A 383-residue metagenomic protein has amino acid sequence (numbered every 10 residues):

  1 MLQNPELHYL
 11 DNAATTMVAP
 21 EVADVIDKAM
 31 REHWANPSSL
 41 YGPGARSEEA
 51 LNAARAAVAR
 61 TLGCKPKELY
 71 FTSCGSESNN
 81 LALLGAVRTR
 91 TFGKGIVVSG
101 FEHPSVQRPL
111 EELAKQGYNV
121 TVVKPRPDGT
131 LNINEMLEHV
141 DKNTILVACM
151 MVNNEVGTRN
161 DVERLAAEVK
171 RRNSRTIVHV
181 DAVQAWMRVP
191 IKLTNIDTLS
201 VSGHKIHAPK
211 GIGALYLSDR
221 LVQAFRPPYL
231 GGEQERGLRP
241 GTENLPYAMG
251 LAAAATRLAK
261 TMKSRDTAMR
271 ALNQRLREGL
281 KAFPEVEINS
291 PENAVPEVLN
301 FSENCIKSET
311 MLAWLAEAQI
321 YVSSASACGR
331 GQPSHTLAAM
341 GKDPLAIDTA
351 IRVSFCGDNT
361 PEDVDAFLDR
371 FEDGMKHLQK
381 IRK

Functional and structural regions predicted by a protein language model:
M1-K383: Pyridoxal 5′-phosphate
